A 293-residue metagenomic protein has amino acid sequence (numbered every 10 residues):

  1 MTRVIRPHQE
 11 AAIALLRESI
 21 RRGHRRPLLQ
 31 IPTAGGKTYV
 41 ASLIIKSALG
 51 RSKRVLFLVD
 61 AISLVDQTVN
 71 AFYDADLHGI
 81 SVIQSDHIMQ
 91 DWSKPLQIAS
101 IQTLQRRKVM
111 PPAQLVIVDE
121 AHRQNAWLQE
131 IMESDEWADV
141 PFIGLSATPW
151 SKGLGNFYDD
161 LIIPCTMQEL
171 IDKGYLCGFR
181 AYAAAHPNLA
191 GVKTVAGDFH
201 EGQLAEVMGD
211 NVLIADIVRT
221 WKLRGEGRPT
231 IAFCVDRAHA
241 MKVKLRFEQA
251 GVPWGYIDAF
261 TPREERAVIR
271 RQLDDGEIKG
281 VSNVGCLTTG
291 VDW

Functional and structural regions predicted by a protein language model:
M1-Q30: Conserved pre-motif I regulatory segment
R22-I44, F233, I257, S282: Walker A/P-loop
G35-V40, S47-D74, S151, R237-A238: Conserved Walker A/P-loop ATP-binding site and its immediately adjacent core in helicase/helicase-like ATPase domains
D66, I80-S93, A240-E248, V252-V291: Conserved helicase ATPase core of P-loop NTP-dependent helicases/translocases
F72-V109: Inter-Walker segment of RecA-like/P-loop motor cores
L96-I131, N283-G285: Conserved RecA-like ASCE ATPase "motif II neighborhood" in helicase/translocase motors
E120-Y182: Post-DEXD/H (motif II) to motif III coupling segment of the RecA-like Helicase ATP-binding lobe
L161-C234: Conserved interdomain linker/interface between the two RecA-like ATPase lobes of SF2 helicase motors
